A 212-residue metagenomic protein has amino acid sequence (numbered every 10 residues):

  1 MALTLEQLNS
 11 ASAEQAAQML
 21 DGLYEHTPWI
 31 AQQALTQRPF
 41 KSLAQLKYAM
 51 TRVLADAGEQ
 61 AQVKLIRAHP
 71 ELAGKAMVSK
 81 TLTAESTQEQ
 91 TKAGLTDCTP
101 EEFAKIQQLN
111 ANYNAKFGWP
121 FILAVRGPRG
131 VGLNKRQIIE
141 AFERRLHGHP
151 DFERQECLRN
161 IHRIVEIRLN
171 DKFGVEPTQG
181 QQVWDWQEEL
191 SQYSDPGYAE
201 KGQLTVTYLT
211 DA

Functional and structural regions predicted by a protein language model:
L5-S10, G22, W29-L109, Y113 (+1 more regions): Aromatic-anchored, charged helix-turn/loop surface patch used as a conserved interaction hotspot
A13-A17: An amphipathic alpha-helix signature
E25, H147, E166, N170 (+1 more regions): Generic secondary-structure signature for well-ordered alpha-helical cores
T27-P28, A34, F121, L190: Residue-level signal for inorganic ion chemistry
C98-K172: C-terminal non-catalytic interaction appendages of large macromolecular assemblies
G180-T210: N-terminal capping segment at the start of a domain
